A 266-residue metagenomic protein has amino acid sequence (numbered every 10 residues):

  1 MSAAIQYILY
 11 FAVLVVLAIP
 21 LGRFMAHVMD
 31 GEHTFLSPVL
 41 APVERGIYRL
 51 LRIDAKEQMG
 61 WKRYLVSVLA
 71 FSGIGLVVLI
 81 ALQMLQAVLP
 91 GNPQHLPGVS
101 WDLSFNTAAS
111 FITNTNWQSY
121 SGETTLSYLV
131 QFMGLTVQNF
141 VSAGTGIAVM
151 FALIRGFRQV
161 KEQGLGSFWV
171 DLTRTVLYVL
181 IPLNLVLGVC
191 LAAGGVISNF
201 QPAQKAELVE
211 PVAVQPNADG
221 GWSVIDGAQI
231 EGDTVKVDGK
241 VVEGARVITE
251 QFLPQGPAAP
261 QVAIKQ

Functional and structural regions predicted by a protein language model:
M1-N106, M150-F151, R158-G166, V170-L208 (+1 more regions): N-terminal alpha-helical transmembrane segments of multi-pass membrane transport and channel/translocase proteins
G60-L65, T115-S142, E231, K236 (+1 more regions): Individual transmembrane alpha-helix segments
G91-T113, G195-Q266: Low-complexity, proline/glycine-enriched hydrophobic segments characteristic of transmembrane helices
S104-S119, T136-A148, A152, V176 (+1 more regions): Mid-bilayer segments of alpha-helical transmembrane spans in multi-pass integral membrane proteins that mediate
A108-S110, W117-S127, R155-Q159, Q163 (+1 more regions): Extended interaction regions within the primary functional domain
